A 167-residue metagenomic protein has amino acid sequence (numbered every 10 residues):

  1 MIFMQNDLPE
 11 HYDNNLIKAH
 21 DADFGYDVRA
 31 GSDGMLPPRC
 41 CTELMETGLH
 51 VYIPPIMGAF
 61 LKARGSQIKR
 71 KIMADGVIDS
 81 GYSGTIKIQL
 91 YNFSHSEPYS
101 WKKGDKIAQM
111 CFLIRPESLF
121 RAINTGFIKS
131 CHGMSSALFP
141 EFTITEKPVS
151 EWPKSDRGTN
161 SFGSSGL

Functional and structural regions predicted by a protein language model:
M1-L167: DUTPase catalytic domain/fold
